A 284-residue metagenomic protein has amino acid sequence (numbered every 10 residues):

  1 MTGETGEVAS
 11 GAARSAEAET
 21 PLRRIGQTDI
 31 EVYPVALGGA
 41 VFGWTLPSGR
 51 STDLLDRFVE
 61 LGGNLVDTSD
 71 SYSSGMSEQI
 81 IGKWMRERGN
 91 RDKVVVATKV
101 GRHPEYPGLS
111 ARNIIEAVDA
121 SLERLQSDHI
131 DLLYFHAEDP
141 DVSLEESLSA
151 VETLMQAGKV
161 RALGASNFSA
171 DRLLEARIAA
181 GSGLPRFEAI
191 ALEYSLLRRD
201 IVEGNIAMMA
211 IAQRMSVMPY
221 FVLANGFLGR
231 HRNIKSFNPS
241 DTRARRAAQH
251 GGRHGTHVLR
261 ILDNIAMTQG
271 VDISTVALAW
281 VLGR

Functional and structural regions predicted by a protein language model:
M1-V94: N-terminal binding-site loop/beta-alpha segment at the start of enzyme catalytic domains that lines or forms
I25, L37, S51, V66 (+11 more regions): Conserved, mostly hydrophobic/aromatic
I30-V35, G62-L65, N90-V94, S127-D131 (+4 more regions): Short, well-ordered coil/turn segments that N-cap beta-strands
V41, H103-G108, L228: A short acidic, helix-capping loop that chelates divalent metal ions and anchors anionic groups
L46, D56, E60, E105-I201 (+1 more regions): Glycine/proline-rich, positively charged, aromatic-decorated active-site loop/lid region on the catalytic face
V100-R102, S169, Y194-R198, F221-L228 (+1 more regions): Glycine-rich beta-alpha junction loops
M155, V222, S240-R284: Conserved short secondary-structure transition element at the edge of the structured enzyme core that lines
I201-N238, D272: Aromatic-lined glycan-binding groove of carbohydrate-active enzymes
